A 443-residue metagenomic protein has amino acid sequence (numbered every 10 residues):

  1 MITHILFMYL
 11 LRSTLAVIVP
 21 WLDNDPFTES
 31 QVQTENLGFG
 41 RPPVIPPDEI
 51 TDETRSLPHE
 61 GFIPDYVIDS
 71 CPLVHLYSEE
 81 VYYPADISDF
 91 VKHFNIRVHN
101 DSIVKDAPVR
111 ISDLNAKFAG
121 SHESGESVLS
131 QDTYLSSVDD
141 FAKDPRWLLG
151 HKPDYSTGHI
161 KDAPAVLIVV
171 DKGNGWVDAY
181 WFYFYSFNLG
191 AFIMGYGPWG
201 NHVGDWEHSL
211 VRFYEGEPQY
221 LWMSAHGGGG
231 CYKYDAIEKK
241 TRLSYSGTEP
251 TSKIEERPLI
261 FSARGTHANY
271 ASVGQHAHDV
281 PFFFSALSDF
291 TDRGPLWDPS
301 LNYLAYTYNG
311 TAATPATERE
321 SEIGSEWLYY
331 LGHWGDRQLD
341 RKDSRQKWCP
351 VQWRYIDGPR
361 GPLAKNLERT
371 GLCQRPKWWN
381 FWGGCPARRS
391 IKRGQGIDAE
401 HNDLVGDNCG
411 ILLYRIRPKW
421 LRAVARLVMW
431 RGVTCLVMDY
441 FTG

Functional and structural regions predicted by a protein language model:
M1-I18: Fungal secretory targeting signals
V17-V203, Y220-G443: A domain-level signal for the mature, folded cores of soluble proteins
G204-H208: Short, surface-exposed coil-to-beta transition loops
R212-G216: Short beta-strand micro-motifs enriched in acidic
